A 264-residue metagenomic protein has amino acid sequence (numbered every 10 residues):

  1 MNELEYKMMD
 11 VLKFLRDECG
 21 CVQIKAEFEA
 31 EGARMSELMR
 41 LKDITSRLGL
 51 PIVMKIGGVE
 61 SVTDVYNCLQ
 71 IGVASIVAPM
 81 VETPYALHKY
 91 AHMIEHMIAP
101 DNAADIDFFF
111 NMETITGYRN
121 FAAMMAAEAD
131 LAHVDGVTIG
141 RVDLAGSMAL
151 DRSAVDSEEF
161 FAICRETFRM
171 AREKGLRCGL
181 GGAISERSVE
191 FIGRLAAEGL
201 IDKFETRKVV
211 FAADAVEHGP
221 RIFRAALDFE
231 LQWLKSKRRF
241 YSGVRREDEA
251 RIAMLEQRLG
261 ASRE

Functional and structural regions predicted by a protein language model:
M1-E264: Expand to "…catalyze enediolate/carbanion chemistry for C-C bond making/breaking, isomerization, decarboxylation
